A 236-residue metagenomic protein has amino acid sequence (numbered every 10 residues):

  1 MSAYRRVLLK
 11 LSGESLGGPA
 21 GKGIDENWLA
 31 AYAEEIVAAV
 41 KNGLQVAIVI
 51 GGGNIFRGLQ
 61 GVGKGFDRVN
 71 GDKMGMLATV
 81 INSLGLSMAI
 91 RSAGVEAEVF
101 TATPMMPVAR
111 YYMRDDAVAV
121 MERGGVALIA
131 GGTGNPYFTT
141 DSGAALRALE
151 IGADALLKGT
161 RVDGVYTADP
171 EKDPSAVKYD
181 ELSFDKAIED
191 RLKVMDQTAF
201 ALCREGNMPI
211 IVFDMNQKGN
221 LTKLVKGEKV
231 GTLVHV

Functional and structural regions predicted by a protein language model:
M1-V236: C-terminal catalytic "cap/lid" subdomain
